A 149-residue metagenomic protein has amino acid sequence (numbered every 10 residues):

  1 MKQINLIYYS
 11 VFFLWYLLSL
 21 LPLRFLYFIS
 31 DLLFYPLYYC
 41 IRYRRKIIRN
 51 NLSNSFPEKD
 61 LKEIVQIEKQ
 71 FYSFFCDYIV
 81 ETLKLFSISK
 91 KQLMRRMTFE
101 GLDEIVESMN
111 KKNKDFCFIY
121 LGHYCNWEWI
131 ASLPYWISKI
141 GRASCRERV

Functional and structural regions predicted by a protein language model:
M1-L121: Membrane-anchoring hydrophobic helices of lipid-metabolizing enzymes
N113-R148: Catalytic core of membrane glycerolipid acyltransferases/transacylases, capturing the structured, soluble-facing
